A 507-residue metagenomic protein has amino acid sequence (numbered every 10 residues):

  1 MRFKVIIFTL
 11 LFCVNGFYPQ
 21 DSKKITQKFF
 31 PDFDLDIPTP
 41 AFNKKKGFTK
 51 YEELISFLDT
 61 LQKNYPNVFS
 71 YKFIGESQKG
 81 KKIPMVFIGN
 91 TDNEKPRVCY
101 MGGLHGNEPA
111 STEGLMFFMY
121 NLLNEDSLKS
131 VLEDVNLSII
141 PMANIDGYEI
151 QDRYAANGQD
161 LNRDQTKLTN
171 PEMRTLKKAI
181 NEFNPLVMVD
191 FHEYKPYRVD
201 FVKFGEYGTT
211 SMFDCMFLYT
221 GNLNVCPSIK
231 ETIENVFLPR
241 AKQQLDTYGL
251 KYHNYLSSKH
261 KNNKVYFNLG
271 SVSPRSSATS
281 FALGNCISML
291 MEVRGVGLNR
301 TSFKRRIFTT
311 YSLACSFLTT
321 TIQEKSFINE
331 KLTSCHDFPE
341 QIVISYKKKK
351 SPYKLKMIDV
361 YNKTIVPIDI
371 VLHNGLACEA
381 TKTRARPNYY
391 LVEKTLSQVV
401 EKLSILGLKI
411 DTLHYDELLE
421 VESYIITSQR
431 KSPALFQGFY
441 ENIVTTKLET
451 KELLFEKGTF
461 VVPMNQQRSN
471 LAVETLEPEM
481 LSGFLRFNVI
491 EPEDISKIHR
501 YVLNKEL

Functional and structural regions predicted by a protein language model:
R2-F3, F17-L507: Structured catalytic-domain cores with a bias toward divalent-metal coordination
K4-C13: Sec-dependent N-terminal signal peptides
